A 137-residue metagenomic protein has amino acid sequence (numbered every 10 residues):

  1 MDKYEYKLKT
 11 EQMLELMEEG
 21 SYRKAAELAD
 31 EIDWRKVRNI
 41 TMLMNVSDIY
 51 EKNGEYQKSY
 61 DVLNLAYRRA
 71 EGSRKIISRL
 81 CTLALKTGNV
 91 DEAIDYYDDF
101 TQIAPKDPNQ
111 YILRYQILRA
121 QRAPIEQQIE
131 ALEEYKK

Functional and structural regions predicted by a protein language model:
E5-R35, N45, E51-K52: Alpha-helical segment of the N-proximal tetratricopeptide repeat
E18-E19, K52, K86-T87, A120-Q121: Register position in tetratricopeptide repeats
A25, S59, A93, Q127-Q128: Single-residue signature of alpha-solenoid repeat helices
E31-I32, L65-A66, D99-F100, E134-Y135: Canonical positions in the second alpha-helix
N45, R79, L113-R114: Canonical tetratricopeptide repeat
